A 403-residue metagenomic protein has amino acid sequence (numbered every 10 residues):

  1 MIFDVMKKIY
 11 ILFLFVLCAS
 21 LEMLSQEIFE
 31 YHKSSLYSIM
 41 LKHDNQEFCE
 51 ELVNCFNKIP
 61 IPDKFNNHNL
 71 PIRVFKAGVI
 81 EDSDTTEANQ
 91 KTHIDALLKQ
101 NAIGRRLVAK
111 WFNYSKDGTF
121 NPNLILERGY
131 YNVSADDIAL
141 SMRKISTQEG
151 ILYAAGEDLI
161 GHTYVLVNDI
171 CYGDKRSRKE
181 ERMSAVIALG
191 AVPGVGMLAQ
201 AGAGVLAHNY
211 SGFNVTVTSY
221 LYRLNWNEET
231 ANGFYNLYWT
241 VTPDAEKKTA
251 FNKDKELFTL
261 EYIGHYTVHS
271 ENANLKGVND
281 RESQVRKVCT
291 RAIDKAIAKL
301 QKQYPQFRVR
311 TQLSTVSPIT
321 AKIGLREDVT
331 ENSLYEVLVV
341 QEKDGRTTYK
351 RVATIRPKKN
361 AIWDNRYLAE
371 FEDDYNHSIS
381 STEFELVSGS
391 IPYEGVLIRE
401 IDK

Functional and structural regions predicted by a protein language model:
M1-I9: Positively charged n-region of N-terminal signal peptides that target proteins for export
I9-A19: Sec-dependent N-terminal signal peptides
S20-S25: Sec/Tat signal peptide C-region and signal peptidase I cleavage site
Q26-K403: Surface-exposed, polar/charged interaction patches used for macromolecular assembly or partner binding
